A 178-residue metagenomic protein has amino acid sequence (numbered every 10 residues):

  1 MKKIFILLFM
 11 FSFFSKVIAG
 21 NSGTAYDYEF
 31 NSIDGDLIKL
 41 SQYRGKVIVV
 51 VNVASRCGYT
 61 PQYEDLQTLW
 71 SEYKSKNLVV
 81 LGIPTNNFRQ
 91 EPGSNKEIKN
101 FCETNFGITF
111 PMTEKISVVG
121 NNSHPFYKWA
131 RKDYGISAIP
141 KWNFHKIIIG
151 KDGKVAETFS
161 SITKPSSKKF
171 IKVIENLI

Functional and structural regions predicted by a protein language model:
I4-F13: Sec-dependent N-terminal signal peptides
I18-S41: N-terminal "domain-start" segment that seeds a small globular fold
T24, K96-N143: Short, internal strand/loop/helix patches that form the active-site neighborhood or redox-interaction surface
S32, N52-R56: Amphipathic alpha-helical repeat scaffolds
K46-V47, R56, T60-I83, E103-F106: Conserved helix-turn-beta segment immediately C-terminal to the redox Cys motif in thioredoxin-like folds
R56-C57, P84-Q90, I116-V119, S161: Short histidine/acidic/glycine/proline-rich micro-motifs that form metal- and phosphate-coordinating active-site loops
P125-K128, K132-I178: Thiol-/selenol-based redox modules, centered on thioredoxin-like and closely related oxidoreductase domains
